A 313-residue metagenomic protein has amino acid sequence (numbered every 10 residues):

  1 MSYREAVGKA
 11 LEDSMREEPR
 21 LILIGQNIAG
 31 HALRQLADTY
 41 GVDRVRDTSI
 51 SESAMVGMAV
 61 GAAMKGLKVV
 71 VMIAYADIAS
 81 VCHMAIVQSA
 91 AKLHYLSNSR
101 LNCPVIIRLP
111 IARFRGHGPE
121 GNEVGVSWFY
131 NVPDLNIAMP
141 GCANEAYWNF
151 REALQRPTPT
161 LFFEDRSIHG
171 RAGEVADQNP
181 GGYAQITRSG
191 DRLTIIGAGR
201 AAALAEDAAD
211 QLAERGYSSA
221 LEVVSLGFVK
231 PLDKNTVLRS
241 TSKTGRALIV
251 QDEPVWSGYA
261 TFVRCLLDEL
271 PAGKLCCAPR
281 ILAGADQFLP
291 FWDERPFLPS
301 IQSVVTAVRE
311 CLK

Functional and structural regions predicted by a protein language model:
M1-P159, F163, I168, L298: Thiamine diphosphate
G25, A29-Y40, L101-C103, F114 (+1 more regions): Thiamine diphosphate
